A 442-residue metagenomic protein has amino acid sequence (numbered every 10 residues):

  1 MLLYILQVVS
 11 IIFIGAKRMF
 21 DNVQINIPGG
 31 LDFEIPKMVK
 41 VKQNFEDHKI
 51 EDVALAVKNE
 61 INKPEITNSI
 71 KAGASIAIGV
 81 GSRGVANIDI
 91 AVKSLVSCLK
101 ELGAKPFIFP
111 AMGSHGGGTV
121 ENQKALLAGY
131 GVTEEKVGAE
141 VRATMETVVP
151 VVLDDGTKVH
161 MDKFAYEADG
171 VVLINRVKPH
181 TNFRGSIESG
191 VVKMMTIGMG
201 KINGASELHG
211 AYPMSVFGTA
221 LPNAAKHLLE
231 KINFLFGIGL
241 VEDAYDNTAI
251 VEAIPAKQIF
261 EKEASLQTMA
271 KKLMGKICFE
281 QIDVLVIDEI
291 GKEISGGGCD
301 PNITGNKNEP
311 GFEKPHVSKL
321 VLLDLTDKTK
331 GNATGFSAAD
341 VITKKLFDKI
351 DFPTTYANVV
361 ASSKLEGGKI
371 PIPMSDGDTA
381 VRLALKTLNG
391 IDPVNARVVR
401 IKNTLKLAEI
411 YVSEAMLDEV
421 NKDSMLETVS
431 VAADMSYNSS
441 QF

Functional and structural regions predicted by a protein language model:
R18-V53: N-terminal amphipathic/basic leader segments beginning at the initiator methionine
I61-A77, C278-F279: Glycine-rich phosphate/diphosphate-binding loops that line cofactor/substrate pockets in enzymes
S75-G84, F107-M112, V399: Short glycine-rich or small-residue beta-strand-to-loop segments that form or flank ligand, phosphate, metal/Fe-S
A86-L102: Histidine-anchored nucleotide/phosphate-binding helix
N122-S186: An acidic, phosphate/nucleotide-engaging active-site surface
T157-A244, A253: Divalent-metal (Mg2+/Mn2+/Ca2+)-assisted nucleotide/phosphate chemistry catalytic cores
A249-D300: A conserved active-site cap/scaffold subdomain adjacent to cofactor or substrate pockets
P301-F442: C-terminal non-catalytic interaction/assembly regions of soluble proteins
